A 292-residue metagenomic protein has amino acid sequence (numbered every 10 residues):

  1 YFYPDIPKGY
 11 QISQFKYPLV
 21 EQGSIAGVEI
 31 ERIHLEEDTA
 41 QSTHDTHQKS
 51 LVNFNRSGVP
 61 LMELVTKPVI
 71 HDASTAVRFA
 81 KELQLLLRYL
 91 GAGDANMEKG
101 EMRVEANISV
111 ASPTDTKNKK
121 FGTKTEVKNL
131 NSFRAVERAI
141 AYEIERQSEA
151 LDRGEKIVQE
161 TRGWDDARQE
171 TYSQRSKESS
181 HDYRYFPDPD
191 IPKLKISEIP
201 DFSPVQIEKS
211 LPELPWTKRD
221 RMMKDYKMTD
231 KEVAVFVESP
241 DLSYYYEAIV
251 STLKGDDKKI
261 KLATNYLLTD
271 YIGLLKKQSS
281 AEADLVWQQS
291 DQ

Functional and structural regions predicted by a protein language model:
Y1-D45: Active-site loop/lid in soluble adenylation, ligation, and acyl-transfer enzymes
R32, V52-V69, S74-Q292: Charged, compositionally biased, marginally structured helical/coil segments
D45-T46, F79: "Short basic amphipathic alpha-helical interaction patches in structured regions
